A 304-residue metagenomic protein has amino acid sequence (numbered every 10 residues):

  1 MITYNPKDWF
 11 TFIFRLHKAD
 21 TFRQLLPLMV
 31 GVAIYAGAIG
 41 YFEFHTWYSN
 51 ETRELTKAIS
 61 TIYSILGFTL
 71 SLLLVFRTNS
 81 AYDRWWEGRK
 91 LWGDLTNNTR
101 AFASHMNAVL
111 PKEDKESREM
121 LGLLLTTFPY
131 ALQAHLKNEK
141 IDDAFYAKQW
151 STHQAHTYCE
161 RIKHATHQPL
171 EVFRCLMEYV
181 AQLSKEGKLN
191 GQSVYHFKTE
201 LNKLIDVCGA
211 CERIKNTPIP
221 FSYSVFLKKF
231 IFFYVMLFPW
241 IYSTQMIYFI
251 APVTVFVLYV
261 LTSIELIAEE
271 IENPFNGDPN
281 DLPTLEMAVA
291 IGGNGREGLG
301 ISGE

Functional and structural regions predicted by a protein language model:
M1-G93, K112, M246-Y248, E265 (+2 more regions): N-terminal juxtamembrane/topogenic regions of multi-pass membrane proteins
I2, A19, V207, S222 (+4 more regions): Long, hydrophobic alpha-helical segments that serve as membrane-spanning/inserting helices
F22-V32, I214-T244: Transmembrane alpha-helical segments and their cytosolic interface motifs in multi-pass membrane proteins
G37, Y41, Y179, L237-W240: Alpha-helical transmembrane segments of multipass membrane proteins
W85-F102, F197-C208, I214, D278-D281 (+1 more regions): Intracellular alpha-helical coupling/juxtamembrane segments of multi-pass membrane proteins
T99-T126, N138, F275-E304: Solvent-exposed, non-transmembrane helices and loops of integral membrane proteins
H105-F221: Structured inter-helical modules in multipass membrane proteins
